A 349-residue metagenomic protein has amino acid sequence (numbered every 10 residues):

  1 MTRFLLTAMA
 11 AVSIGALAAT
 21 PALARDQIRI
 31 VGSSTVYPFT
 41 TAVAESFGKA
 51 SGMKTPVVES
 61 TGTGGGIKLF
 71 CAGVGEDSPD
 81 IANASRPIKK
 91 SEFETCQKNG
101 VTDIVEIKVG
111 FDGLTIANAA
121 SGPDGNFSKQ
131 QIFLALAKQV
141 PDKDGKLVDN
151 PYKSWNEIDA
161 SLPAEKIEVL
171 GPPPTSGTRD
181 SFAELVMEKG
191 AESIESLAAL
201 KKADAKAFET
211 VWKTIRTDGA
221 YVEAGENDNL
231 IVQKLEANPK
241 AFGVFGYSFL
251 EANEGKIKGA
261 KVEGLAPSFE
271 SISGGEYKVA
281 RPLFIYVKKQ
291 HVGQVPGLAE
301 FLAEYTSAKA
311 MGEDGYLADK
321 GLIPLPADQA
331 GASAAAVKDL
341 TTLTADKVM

Functional and structural regions predicted by a protein language model:
M1-M9: Bacterial N-terminal signal peptides that target proteins for export
R3-F4, T20-P21, F242-G243: Structural motif
G15-A24: Sec/Tat signal peptide C-region and signal peptidase I cleavage site
R25-M349: Flexible loop/hinge segments at secondary-structure junctions
